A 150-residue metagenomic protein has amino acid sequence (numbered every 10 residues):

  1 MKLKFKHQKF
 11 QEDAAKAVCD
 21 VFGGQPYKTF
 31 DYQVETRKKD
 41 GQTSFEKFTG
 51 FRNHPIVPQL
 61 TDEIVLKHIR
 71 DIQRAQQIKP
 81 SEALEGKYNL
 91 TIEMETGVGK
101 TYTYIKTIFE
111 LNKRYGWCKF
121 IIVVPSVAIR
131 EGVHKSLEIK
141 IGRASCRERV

Functional and structural regions predicted by a protein language model:
M1-R149: RecA-like P-loop NTPase motor core of helicase/translocase proteins
